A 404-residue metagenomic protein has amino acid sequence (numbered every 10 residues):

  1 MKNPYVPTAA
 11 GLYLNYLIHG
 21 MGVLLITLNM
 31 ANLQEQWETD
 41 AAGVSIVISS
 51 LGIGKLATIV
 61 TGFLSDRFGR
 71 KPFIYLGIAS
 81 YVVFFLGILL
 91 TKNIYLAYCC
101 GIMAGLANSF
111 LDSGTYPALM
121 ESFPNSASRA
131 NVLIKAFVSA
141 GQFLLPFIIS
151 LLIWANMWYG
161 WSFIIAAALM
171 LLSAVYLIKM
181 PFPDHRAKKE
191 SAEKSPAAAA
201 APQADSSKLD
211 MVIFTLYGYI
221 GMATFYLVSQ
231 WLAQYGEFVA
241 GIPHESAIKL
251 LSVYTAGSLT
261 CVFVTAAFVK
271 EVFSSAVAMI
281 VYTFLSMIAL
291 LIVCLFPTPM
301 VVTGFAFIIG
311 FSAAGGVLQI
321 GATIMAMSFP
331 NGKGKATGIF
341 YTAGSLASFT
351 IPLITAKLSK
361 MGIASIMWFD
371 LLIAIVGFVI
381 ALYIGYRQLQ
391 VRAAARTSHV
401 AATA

Functional and structural regions predicted by a protein language model:
I26-T27, S207-S252, A256-T260: Extracytoplasmic gate region of multi-pass secondary transporters
E38, G69, L90-Y95, P124 (+3 more regions): Helix-breaking motifs and short loop linkers at transmembrane-helix boundaries and internal kinks in secondary membrane
L56-I94: Conserved MFS/SLC helix-loop-helix module at the cytosolic interface between two early adjacent transmembrane helices
A57-G69, C261-S274, S359: Helix-to-loop junctions at the C-terminal end of transmembrane segments in multipass secondary transporters
C100-A136: Cytoplasmic helix-loop-helix junction between adjacent transmembrane helices in 12-TM secondary transporters
F110-F123, G315-F329: Intracellular juxtamembrane helix-capping segments at the cytosolic ends of symmetry-related transmembrane helices
N125-S126, A130-H185: Helix-loop-helix hairpin linking two adjacent transmembrane segments in secondary transporters
S274-G321: C-terminal transmembrane helical hairpin of 12-TM major facilitator-type secondary transporters
